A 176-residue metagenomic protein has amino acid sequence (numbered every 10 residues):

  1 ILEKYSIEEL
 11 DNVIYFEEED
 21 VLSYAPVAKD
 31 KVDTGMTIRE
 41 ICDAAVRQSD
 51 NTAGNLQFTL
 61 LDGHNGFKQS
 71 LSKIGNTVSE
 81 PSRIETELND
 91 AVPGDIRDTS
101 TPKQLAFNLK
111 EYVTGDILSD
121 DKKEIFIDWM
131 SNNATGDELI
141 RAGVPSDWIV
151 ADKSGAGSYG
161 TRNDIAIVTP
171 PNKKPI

Functional and structural regions predicted by a protein language model:
I1-F16, A45: Active-site SXXK
D11-A28, L61-G63, L88: Acidic helix-start/capping segments at beta-turn-to-alpha-helix junctions
E17-E19, V46-S49, Q57-L61, S82-T86 (+1 more regions): Active-site-proximal beta-strand/loop segments in catalytic clefts of secreted hydrolases
V21-L56, H64: Conserved catalytic neighborhood of penicillin-recognizing serine enzymes
C42, N55-I117: Mid-domain, small-residue-enriched loop/turn segments at the edges of structured enzyme/sensor domains
V78, M130-G136: Long, well-ordered core segments of solenoidal/helical folds
I96-S131, R162-I176: Active-site-proximal alpha-helical segments within enzyme catalytic domains
D137-I176: Short, Gly/Ser/Thr-enriched beta-strand-loop segments that form substrate-interacting elements of hydrolase/peptidase
